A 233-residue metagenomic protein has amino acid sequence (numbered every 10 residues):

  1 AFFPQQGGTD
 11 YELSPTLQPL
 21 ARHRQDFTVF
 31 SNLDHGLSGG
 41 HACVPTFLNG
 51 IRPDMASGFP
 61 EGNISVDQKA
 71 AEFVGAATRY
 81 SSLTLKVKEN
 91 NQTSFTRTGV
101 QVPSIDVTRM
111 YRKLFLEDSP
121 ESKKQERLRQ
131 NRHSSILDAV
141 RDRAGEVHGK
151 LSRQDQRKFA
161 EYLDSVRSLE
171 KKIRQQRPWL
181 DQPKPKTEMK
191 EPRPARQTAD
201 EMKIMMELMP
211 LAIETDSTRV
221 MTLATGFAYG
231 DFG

Functional and structural regions predicted by a protein language model:
A1-G233: Ligand-binding pockets and gating/stacking loops
